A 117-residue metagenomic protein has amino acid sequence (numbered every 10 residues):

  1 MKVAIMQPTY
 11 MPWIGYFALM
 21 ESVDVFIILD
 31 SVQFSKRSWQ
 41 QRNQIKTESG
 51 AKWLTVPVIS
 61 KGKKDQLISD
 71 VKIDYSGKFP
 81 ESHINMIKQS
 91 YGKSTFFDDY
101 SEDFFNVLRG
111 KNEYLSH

Functional and structural regions predicted by a protein language model:
M1-H117: Residues lining hydrophobic/aromatic ligand-binding pockets adjacent to catalytic sites
